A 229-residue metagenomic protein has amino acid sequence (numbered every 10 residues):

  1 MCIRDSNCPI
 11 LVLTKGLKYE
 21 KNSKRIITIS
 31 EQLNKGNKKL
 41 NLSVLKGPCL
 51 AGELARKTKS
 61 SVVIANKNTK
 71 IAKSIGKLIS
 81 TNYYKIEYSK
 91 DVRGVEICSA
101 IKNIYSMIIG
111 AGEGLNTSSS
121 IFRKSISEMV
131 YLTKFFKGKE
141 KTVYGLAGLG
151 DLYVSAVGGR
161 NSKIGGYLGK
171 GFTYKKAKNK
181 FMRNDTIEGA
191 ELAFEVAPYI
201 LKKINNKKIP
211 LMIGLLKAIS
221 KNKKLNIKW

Functional and structural regions predicted by a protein language model:
R4-K57, I75: Rossmann-like NAD(P)(H) cofactor-binding subdomain of soluble oxidoreductases
V12, N41-K46, I86-K90, Y144-G145 (+1 more regions): General beta-strand structural signal in soluble alpha/beta enzymes
V12-L13, S43-K46, A65-N66, I108 (+2 more regions): Short beta-strand segments
K15-E20, S60-N66, R183: Flexible, glycine/proline-enriched loop segments at strand-loop-helix junctions that form or flank small-ligand binding
S23, I27, T69, K73 (+7 more regions): Electropositive phosphate-/nucleotide-binding environments in soluble metabolic enzymes
K35-N41, K59-T142: Internal alpha-helical scaffold of NAD(P)-dependent oxidoreductase catalytic cores
K102, I109-G110, K134-W229: NAD(P)-dependent Rossmann-like dehydrogenase/reductase catalytic/cofactor-binding core
